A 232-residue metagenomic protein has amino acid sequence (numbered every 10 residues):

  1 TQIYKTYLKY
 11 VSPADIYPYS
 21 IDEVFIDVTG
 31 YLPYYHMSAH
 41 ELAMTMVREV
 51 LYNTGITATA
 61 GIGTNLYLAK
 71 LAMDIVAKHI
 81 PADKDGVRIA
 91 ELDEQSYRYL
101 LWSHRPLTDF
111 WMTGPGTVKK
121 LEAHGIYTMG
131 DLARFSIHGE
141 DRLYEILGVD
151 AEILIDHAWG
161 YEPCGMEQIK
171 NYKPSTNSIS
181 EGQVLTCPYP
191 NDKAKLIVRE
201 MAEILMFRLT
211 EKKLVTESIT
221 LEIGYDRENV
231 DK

Functional and structural regions predicted by a protein language model:
T1-D156, M166: Gly/Gly-Pro- and Ser/Thr-rich, intrinsically disordered tail segments characteristic of DNA damage-repair and tolerance
D109, K119-K232: DNA-contacting surface of Y-family translesion DNA polymerases
